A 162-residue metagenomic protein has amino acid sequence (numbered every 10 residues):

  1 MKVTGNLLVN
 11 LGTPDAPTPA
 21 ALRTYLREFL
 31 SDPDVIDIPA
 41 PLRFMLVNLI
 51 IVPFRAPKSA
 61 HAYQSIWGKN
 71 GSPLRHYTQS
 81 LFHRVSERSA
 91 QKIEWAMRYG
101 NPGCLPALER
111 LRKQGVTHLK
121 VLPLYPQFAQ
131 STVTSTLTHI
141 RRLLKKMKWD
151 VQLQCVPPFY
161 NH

Functional and structural regions predicted by a protein language model:
M1-H162: Active-site-proximal alpha-helix that buttresses catalytic centers in soluble enzyme cores
